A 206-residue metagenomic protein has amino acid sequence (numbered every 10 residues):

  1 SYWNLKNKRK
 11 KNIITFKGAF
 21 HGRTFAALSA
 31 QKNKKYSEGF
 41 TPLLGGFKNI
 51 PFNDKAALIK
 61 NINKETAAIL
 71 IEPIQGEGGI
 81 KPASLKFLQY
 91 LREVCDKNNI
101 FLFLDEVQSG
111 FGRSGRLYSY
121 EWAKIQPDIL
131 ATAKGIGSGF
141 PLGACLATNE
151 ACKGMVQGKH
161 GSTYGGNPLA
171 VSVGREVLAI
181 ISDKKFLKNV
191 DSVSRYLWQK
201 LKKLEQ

Functional and structural regions predicted by a protein language model:
S1-Q206: Conserved N-terminal phosphate-binding loop of PLP-dependent enzymes in the Aspartate aminotransferase
